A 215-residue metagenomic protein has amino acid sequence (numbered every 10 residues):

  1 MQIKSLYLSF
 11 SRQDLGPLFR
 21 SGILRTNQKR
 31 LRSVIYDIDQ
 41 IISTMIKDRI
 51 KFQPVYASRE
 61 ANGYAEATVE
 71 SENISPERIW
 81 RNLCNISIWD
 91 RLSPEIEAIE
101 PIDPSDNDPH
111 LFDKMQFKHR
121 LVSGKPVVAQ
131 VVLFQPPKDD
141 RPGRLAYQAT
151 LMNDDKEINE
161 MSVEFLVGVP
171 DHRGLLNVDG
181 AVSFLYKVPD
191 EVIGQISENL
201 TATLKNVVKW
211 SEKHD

Functional and structural regions predicted by a protein language model:
I3-D108: Hydrophobic ligand-binding cavity/cleft-lining segments
I50-Q53, V208-D215: Short, highly charged C-terminal tails/helix-capping segments
N62-T68, K114, L175-N177: Intrinsic-disorder/low-complexity, polar/charged segments enriched in Ser/Thr/Lys/Arg/Asp/Glu/Gln
Y64-E66, G124-V131, E157-E164: Short, surface-exposed coil-to-beta transition loops
P76, F134-P142, L166-L176: A short, structured loop/turn motif at beta-sheet edges
I79-L83, W89, V131, Y147 (+2 more regions): Hydrophobic pocket/interface hotspot
D90, E100-D154, F184, W210-H214: Glycine-rich portal/gate segments that line the openings of hydrophobic small-molecule binding cavities
Q148-K209: Beta-strand/loop substructures that line and gate deep hydrophobic ligand-binding cavities in soluble
